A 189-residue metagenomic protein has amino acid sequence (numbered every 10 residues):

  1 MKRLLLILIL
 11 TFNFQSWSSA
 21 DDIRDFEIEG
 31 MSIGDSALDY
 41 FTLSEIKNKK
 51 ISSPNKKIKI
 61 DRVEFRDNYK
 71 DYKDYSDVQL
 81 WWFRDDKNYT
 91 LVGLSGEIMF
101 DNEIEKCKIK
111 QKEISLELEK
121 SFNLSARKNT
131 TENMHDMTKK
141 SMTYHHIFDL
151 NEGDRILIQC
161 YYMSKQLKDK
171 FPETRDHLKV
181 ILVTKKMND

Functional and structural regions predicted by a protein language model:
L4-Q15: Sec-dependent N-terminal signal peptides
A20-A37: Short N-terminal segments immediately surrounding and downstream of signal-peptide cleavage
D21-R24, K47-S121, A126-D189: Amphipathic N-proximal alpha-helical interface segments
I33, E45-N48: Start-of-domain marker
